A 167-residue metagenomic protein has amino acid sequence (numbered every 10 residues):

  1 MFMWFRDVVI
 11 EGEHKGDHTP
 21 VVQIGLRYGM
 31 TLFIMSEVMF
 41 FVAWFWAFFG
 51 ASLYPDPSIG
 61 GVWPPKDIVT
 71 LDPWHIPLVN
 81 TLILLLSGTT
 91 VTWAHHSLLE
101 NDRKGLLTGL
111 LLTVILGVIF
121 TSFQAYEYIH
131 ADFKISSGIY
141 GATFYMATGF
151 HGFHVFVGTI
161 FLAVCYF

Functional and structural regions predicted by a protein language model:
M1-F167: ...captures the hydrophobic TM-helix bundle architecture rather than a specific catalytic motif, and can also fire on
